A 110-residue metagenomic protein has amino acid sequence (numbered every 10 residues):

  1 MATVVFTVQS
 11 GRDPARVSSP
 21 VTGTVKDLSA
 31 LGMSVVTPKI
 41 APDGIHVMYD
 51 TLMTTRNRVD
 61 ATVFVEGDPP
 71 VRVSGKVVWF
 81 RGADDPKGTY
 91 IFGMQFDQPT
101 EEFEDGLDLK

Functional and structural regions predicted by a protein language model:
M1-K110: Structured alpha-helical
